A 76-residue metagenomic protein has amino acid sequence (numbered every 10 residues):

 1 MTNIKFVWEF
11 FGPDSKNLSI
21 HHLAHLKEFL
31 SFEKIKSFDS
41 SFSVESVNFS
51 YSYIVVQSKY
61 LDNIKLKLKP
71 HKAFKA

Functional and structural regions predicted by a protein language model:
M1-A76: Long, contiguous binding/interaction regions
